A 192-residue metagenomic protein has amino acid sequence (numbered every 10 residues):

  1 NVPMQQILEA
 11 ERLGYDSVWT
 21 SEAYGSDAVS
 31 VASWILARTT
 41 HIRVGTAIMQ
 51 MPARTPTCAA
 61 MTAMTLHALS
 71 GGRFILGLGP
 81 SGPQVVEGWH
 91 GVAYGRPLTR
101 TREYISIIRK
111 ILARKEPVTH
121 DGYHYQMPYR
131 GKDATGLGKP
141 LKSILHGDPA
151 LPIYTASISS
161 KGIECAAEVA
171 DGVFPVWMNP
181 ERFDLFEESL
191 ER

Functional and structural regions predicted by a protein language model:
N1-R192: Active-site-adjacent structural elements that line small-molecule/cofactor binding pockets in enzymes
